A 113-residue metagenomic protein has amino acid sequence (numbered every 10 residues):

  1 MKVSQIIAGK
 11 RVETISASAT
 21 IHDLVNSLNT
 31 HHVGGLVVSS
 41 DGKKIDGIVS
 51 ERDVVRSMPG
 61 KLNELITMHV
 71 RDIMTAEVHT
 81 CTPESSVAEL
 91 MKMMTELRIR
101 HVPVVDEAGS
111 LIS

Functional and structural regions predicted by a protein language model:
M1-R11, S50-L97, E107, L111-I112: Tandem CBS (Bateman) regulatory domains
T14-H32, V38-S40, T80-R98, V105-E107: The conserved cystathionine-beta-synthase
V33-G34, I45: Short, surface-exposed beta-edge/turn micro-motifs
V37-V38, S50: Short, flexible micro-motifs
K44-I45, L111: Hydrophobic "anchor" residues
